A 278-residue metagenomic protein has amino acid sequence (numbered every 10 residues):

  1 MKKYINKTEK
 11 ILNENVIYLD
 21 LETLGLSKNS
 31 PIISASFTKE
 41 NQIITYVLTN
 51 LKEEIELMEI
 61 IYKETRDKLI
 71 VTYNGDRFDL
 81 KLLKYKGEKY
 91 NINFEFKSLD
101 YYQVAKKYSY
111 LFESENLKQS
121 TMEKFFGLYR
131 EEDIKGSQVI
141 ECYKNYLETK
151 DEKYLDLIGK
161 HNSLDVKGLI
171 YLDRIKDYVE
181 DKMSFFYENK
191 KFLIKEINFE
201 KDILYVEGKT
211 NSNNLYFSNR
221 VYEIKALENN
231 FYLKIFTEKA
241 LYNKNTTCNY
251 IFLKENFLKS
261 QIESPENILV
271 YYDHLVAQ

Functional and structural regions predicted by a protein language model:
M1-L19, L24-I32, F37-Q278: DEDD superfamily 3′-5′ metal-dependent exonuclease/proofreading module
